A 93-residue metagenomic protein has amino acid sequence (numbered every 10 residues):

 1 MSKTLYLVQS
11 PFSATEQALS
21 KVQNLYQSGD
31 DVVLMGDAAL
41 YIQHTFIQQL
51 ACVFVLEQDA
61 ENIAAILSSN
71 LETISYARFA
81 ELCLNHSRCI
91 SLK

Functional and structural regions predicted by a protein language model:
T4-L19, D31: Short, glycine-rich nucleotide/cofactor-binding loops
E16-Q17, N62-S68: Short, charged, surface-exposed secondary-structure boundary motifs
K21-Y26, Q48-L50: Short, solvent-exposed amphipathic alpha-helical segments in soluble enzyme and RNA/protein-processing domains
G29, L50-A51, H86-S87: Short, well-ordered alpha-helix to beta-strand connector turns
V32-D37, C52-D59: Short internal beta-strands
A38-Q49: N-terminal beta-loop-helix "entrance" segment that forms/cooperates in small-molecule cofactor or anionic ligand
Q43-H44, D59-I63: Long, charge-dense
A65-K93: C-terminal structural segments of small proteins and small subunits
